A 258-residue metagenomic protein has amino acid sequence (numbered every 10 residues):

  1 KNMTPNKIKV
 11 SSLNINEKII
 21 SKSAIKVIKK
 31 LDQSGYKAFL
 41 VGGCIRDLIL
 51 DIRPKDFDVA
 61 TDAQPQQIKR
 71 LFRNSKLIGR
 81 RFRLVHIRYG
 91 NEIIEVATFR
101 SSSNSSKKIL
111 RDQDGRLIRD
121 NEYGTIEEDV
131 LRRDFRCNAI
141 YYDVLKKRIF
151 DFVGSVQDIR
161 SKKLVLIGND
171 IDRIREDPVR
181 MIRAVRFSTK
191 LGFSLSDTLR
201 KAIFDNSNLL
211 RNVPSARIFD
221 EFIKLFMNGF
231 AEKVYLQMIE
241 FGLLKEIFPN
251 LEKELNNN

Functional and structural regions predicted by a protein language model:
K1-N258: Catalytic cores of the polymerase beta-like nucleotidyltransferase superfamily and closely associated nucleotide
